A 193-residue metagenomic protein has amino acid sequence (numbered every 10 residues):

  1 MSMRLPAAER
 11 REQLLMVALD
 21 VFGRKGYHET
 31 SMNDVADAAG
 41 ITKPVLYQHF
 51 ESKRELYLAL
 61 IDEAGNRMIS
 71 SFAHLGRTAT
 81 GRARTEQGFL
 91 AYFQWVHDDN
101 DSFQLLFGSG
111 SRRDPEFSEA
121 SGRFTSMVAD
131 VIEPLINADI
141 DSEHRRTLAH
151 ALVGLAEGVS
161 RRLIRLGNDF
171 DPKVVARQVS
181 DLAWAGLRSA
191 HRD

Functional and structural regions predicted by a protein language model:
M1-E9, I140, A190-D193: N-terminal intrinsically disordered/low-complexity leader segments
S2, Q13, V17, V21-E55 (+1 more regions): Helix-turn-helix
R10, K53, L60, A64 (+8 more regions): Hydrophobic/aromatic residues within well-ordered alpha-helical segments
A59, A73-D101, A138, L148-L152 (+1 more regions): Hydrophobic alpha-helical connector segments
N66-I69, P115-D139, E143-A151, G158 (+2 more regions): Amphipathic alpha-helical packing segments from all-alpha helical-bundle domains
Q87, Q94-I136, I140, R161-R165 (+1 more regions): Short secondary-structure transition hinges
W95-D98, S102, A149, V153-F170 (+1 more regions): Amphipathic C-terminal alpha-helical segment
